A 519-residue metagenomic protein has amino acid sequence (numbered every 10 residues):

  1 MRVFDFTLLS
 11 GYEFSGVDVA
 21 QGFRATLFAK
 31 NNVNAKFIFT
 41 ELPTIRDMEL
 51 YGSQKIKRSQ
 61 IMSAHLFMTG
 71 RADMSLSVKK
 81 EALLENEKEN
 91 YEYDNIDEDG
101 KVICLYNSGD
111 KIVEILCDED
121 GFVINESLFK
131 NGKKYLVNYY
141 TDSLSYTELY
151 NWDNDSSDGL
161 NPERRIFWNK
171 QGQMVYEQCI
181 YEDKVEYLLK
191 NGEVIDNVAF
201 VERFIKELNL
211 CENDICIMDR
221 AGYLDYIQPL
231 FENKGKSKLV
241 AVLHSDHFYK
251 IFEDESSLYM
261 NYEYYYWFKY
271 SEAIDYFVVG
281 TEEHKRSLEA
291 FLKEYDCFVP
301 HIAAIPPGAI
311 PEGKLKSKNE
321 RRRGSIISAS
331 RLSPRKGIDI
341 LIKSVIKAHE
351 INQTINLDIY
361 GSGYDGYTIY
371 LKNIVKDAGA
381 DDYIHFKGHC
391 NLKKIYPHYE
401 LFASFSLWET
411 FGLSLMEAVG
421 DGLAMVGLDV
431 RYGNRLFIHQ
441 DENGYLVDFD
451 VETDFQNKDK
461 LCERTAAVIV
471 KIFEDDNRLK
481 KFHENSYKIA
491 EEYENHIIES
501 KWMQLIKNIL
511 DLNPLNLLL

Functional and structural regions predicted by a protein language model:
S271-V299: A short, active-site helix/loop in glycosyltransferases that binds the activated sugar's phosphate group
G324, S333-K347: A conserved mid-protein helix/loop that constitutes part of the nucleotide-sugar donor-binding site
N356-I369: Glycosyltransferase donor-sugar binding loop
T368-G388: Nucleotide-activated donor-binding/catalytic signature segment of Leloir-type glycosyltransferases, i.e., the conserved
L407: Aromatic "clamp/platform" in nucleotide-sugar-dependent glycosyltransferases that forms part of the donor/acceptor
A424-L428: Short hydrophobic beta-strand element within catalytic cores of glycosyltransferases and related nucleotide-activated
D429-F449: Short acidic/histidine- and often glycine-rich active-site loop of Leloir-type glycosyltransferases that engages
F449-K480: C-terminal "capping" alpha-helix adjacent to the active site of nucleotide-linked donor transferases in cell-envelope
